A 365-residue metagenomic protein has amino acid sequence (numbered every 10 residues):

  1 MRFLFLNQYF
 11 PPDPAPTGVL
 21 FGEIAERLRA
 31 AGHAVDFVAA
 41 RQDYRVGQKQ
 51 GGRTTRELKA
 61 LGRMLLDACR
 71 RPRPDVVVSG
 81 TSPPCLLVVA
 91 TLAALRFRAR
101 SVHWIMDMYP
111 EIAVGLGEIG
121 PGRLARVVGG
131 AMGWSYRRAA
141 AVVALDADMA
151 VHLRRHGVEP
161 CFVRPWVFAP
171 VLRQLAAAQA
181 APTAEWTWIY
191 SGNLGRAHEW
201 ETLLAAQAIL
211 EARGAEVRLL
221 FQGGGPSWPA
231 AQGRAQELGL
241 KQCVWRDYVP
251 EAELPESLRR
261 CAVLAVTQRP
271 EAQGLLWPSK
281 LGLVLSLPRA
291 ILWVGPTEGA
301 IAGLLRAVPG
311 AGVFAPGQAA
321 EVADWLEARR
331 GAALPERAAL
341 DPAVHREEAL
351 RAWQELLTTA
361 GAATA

Functional and structural regions predicted by a protein language model:
V88, L92-R96, G122-V142: Membrane-proximal helix-turn-helix segments that form the acceptor-binding/catalytic region of lipid-linked
G129-P160, A302: A short, active-site helix/loop in glycosyltransferases that binds the activated sugar's phosphate group
D148-M149, R164-L175, P226: Short beta-strand->alpha-helix junction loop in the catalytic core of nucleotide-activated group-transfer enzymes
R154, V167-E185, E199: Acidic anion/phosphate-binding donor-loop and adjacent secondary structure in glycosyltransferase catalytic cores
Q179-H198, L204-Q207, L220: Conserved donor-binding/catalytic core segment of Leloir-type glycosyltransferases
E185, G223, W228-P255: Nucleotide-activated donor-binding/catalytic signature segment of Leloir-type glycosyltransferases, i.e., the conserved
H198, P250-S257, L264-L285, I291-G303: Nucleotide-sugar-dependent
P316-G361: A charged, aromatic-enriched C-terminal amphipathic alpha-helix characteristic of glycosyltransferases across folds
